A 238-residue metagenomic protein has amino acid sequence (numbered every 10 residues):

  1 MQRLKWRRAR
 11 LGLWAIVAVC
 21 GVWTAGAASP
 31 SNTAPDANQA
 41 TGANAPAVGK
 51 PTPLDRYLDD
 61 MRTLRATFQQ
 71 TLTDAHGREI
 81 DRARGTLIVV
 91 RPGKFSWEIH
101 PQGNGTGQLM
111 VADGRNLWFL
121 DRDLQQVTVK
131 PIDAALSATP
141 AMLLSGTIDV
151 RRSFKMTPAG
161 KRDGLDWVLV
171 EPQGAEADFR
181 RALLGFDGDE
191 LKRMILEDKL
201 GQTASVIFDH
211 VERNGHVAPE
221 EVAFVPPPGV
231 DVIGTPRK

Functional and structural regions predicted by a protein language model:
M1-R8: N-terminal secretory signal peptides that target proteins for export/translocation
G12-W23: Bacterial N-terminal signal peptides
V17, G26-R82, V90, P226-K238: N-terminal leader/targeting segments and the immediate start of mature chains
L58, L136-R151: Short, solvent-exposed helix-to-loop capping segments enriched in aromatics
M61-T63, R82-R84, V90-P92, G105-G107 (+6 more regions): Extracytoplasmic
T86-A138, A204-S205: An acidic-aromatic
T128, D149-K238: Gly/Pro-enriched, hydrophobic low-complexity segments that function as extracytoplasmic propeptides/linkers
